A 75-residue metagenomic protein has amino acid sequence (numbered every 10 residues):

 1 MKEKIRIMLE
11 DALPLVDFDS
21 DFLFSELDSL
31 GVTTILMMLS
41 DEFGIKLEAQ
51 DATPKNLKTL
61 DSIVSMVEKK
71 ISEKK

Functional and structural regions predicted by a protein language model:
M1, D28-G31, N56-T59: Short, conserved alpha-helical segments within structured domains
M1-F18, M66-K75: Thiotemplate assembly-line natural product biosynthesis machinery
E10-L27, G44-T53: Phosphopantetheine carrier-protein modules
S25-E42: Phosphopantetheine-attachment site and its flanking helix in carrier
T33, I45-L47, L60: Generic alpha-helix initiation/capping and coil-helix boundary signal
A52, L57-K74: C-terminal structural segments of small proteins and small subunits
